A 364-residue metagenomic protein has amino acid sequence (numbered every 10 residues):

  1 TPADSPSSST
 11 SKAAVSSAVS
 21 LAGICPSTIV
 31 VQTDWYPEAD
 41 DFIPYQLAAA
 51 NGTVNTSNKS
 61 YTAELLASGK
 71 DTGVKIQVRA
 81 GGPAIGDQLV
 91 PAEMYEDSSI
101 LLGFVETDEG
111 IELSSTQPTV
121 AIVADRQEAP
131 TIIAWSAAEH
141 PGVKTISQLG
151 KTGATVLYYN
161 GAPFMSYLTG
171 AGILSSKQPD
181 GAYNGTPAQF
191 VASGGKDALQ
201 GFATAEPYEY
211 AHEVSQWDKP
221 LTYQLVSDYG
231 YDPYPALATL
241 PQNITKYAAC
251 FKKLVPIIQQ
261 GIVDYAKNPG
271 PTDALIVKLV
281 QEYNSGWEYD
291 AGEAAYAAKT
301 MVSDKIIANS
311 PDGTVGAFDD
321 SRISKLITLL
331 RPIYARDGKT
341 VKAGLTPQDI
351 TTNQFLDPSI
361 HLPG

Functional and structural regions predicted by a protein language model:
T1-S17: Extracellular mucin-like PTS domains
K12-N184, D197, G201, Q224: Short, glycine-/small- and polar/acidic-enriched structural segments that line small-molecule recognition paths
T53-D71, Y223-L225, Y229-G230, T245 (+1 more regions): Short, solvent-exposed loop/beta-turn-alpha elements that line the ligand-binding surface or hinge of extracytoplasmic
D108-E109, Y183-G286: Pocket-lining segment of extracytoplasmic ligand-binding domains
Q127-I133, A137-E139, P233-L237, Q242 (+1 more regions): Small-molecule pocket liners
Y247-D337: Secondary-structure end/capping motifs
D320-G364: Conserved C-terminal helix/tail region of periplasmic/extracytoplasmic solute-binding proteins
